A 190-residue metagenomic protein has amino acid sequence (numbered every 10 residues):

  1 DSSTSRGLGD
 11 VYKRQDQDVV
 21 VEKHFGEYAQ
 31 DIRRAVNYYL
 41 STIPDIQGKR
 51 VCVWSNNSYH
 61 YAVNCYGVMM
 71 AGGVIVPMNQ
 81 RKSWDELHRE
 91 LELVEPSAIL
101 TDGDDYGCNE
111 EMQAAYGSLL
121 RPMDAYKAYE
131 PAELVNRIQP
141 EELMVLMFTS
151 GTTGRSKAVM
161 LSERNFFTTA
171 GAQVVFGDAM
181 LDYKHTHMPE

Functional and structural regions predicted by a protein language model:
D1-Y12: Single conserved hydrophobic/aromatic residue that forms the stacking wall/gate of nucleotide- or nucleobase-binding
D18, V36-K82: Conserved AMP-binding/adenylate-forming
E22-E27, M144-G171: Conserved AMP-binding A3 loop
F25-I32, V51, V68, G72 (+2 more regions): Adenylate-forming
V51, V68, I99, L143 (+1 more regions): Conserved S/T- and glycine-rich ATP-binding loop of Class I adenylate-forming
V76-M78, E90-V94, G107-Y126: Internal alpha/beta domain cores that form substrate/cofactor-binding pockets in large enzymes and binding proteins
K82-C108, Y129-E130, T169-E190: Conserved ATP-dependent adenylate/AMP-binding module captured primarily in the ANL superfamily
E130-F148, G154-R155, N165, L181-E190: Conserved pre-ATP/AMP-binding loop-to-beta segment of ANL
